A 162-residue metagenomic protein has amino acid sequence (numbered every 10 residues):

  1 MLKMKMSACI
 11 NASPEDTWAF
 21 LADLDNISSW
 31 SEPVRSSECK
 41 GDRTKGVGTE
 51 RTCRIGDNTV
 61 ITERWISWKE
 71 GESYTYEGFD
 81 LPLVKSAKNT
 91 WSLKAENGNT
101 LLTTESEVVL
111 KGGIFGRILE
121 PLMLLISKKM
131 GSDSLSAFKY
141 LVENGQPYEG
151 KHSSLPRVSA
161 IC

Functional and structural regions predicted by a protein language model:
M1-G41, L101, R157-C162: Hydrophobic ligand-binding cavity/cleft-lining segments
L2, K45-V47, D57, K85 (+1 more regions): Residue-level preference for beta-strand/loop junctions
K3-K5, T59-E63, K85-N89: Short, surface-exposed coil-to-beta transition loops
S7-N11, E38, T52-R54, R64 (+2 more regions): Generic structural detector for well-ordered beta-strands
P14, I66-G71, S92-L101: A short, structured loop/turn motif at beta-sheet edges
T17-L21, I27, R51, W65 (+3 more regions): Hydrophobic pocket/interface hotspot
T49-G56, T75-L81: Short beta-strand segments that buttress and anchor functional surface loops
D80-D133, Y140, E149-K151: Beta-strand/loop substructures that line and gate deep hydrophobic ligand-binding cavities in soluble
